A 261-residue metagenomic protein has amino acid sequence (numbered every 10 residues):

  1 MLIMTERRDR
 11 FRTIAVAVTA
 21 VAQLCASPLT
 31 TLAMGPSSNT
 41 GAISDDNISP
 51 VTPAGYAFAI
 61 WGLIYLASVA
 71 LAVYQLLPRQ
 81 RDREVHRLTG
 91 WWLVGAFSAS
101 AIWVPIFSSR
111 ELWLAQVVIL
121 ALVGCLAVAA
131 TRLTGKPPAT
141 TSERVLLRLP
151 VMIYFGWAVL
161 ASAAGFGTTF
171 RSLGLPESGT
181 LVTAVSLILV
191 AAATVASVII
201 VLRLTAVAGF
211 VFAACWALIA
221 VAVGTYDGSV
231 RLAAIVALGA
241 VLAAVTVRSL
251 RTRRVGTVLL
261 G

Functional and structural regions predicted by a protein language model:
M4-A17, W61: N-terminal membrane topogenic signal
R8, L77-P78, T131-P137, T246-G261: Membrane-interface capping segments at transmembrane-helix boundaries
V18-C25, W92-W103, L120-A129, L147-G165: Alpha-helical transmembrane segments of multi-pass integral membrane proteins
A20-S38: Alpha-helical transmembrane segments of multi-pass membrane proteins
D45-I60, V145-Y154, L175-L187, T225: Short aromatic-rich membrane-water interface segments that cap or initiate transmembrane helices in multi-pass membrane
L66-H86, V94-Q116, L120-E143: Internal transmembrane alpha-helix with an interfacial aromatic "cap," most often the third helix
R83-L93, T205-F210: Membrane-interfacial loop-to-transmembrane alpha-helix junctions, especially the N-terminal start
I102-V117, L173-T180, V201-L204, T225-R231: Membrane-interface helix caps and helix-loop-helix hairpins in membrane proteins
